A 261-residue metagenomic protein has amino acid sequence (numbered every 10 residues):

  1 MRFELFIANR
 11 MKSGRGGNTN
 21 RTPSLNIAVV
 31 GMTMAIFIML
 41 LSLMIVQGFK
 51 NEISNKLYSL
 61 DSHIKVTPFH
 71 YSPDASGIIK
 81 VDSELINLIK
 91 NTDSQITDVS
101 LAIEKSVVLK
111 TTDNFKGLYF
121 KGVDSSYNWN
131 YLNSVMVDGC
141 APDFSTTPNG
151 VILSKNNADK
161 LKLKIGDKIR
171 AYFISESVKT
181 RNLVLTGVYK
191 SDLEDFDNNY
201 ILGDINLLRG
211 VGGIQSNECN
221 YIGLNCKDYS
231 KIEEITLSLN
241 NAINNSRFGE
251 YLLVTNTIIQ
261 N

Functional and structural regions predicted by a protein language model:
M1-I36: N-terminal Sec/SRP start-transfer signal
F6, R10-S13, N51-Y58, S62 (+1 more regions): Short amphipathic alpha-helical coupling elements at transmembrane boundaries
I7, Y58-T112, G117-D124: Membrane-proximal extracellular/periplasmic loop immediately following the first transmembrane helix
P23-S24, F37-S62: Alpha-helical transmembrane segments
G31, V46, K50, Q260-N261: Alpha-helical membrane-interface segments at transmembrane helix boundaries
P73-V81, K110-T112, G117, N128-N133 (+6 more regions): Solvent-exposed, non-transmembrane alpha-helical starts
I103, L118-V123, C140-N206: Hydrophobic secondary-structure segments that place a key small or acidic residue at a functional site
I174-V184, V188-N261: Mechanotransmission and gating elements of multispan inner-membrane complexes involved in transport and envelope
